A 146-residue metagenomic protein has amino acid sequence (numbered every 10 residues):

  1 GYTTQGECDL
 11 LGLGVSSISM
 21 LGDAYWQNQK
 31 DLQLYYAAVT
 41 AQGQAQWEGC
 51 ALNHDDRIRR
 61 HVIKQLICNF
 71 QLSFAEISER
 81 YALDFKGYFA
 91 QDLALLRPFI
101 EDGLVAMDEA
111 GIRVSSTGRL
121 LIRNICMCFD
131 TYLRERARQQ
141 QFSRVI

Functional and structural regions predicted by a protein language model:
G1-K86, Q140-I146: C-terminal scaffold of the Radical SAM
R57, H61, Q91, T117-N124: Generic recognition of stable, solvent-exposed alpha-helical segments in well-folded globular domains
A75, E79, A94-R97, R123 (+1 more regions): A broad, structural surface signal
D84-I100: Short amphipathic alpha-helical interaction segments
I100-A110: A short, conserved structural fragment
G111-S115: Minor-groove-contacting beta-hairpin "wing" of winged helix-turn-helix DNA-binding domains
T117-I146: Short, amphipathic alpha-helical interaction segments positioned at domain boundaries
